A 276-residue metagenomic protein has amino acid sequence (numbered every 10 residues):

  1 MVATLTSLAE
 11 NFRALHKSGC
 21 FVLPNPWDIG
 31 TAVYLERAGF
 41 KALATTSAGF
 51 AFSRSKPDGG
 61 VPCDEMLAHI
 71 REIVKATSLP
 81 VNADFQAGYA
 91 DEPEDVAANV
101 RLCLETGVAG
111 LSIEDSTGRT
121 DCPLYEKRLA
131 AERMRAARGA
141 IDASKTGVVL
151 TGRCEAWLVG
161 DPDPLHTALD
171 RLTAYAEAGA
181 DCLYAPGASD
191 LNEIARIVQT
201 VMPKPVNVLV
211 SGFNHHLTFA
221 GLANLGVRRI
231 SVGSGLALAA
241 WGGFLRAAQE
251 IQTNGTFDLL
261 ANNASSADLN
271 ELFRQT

Functional and structural regions predicted by a protein language model:
A3-V208, G212-V232, A239-W241, L245 (+1 more regions): Alpha/beta enzyme core
V232-T276: Conserved alpha/beta catalytic core and glycan-binding cleft of carbohydrate-active enzymes
